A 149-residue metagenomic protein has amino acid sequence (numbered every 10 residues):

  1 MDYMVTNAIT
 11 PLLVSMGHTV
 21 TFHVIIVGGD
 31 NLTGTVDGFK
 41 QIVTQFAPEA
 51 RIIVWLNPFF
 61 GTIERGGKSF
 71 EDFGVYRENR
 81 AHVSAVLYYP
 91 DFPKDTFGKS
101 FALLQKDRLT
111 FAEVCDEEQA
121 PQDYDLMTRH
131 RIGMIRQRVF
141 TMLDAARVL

Functional and structural regions predicted by a protein language model:
D2-D91, D95-F97: Conserved catalytic-core segment of NTP-binding enzymes
I9, L13, S100-F101, F111 (+1 more regions): Generic structural signal of hydrophobic/aromatic residues within well-ordered alpha-helices of folded domains
R77-L126, H130: Beta-strand-loop-alpha "switch" segments that mediate conformational coupling across diverse proteins
P121-L149: Extended, charged low-complexity segments that frequently continue into or abut oligomerization scaffolds
